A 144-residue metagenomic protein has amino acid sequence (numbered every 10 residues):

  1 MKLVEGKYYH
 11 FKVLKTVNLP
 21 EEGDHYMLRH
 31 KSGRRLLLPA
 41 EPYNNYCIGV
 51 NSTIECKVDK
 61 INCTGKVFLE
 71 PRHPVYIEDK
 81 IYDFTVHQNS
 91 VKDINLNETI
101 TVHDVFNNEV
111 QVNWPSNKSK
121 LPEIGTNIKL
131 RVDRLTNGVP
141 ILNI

Functional and structural regions predicted by a protein language model:
M1-I144: Single-stranded RNA-binding regions, centering on S1/OB-family and related RNA-binding modules
